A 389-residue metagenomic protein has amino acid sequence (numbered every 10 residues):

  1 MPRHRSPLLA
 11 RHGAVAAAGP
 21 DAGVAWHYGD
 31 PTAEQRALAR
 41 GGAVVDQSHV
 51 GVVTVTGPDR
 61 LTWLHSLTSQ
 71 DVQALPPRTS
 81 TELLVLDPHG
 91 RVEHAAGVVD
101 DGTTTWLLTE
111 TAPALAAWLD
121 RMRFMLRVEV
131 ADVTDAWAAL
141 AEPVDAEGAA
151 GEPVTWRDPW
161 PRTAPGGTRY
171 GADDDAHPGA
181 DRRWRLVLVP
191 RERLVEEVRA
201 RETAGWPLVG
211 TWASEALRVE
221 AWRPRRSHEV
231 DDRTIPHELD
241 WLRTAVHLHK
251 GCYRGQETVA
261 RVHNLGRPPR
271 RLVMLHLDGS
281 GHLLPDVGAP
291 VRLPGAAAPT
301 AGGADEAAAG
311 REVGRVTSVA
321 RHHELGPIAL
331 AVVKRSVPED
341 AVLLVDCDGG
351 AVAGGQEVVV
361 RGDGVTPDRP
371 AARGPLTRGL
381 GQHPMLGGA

Functional and structural regions predicted by a protein language model:
M1-S80, R91, V359, H383-A389: Acidic, proline/glycine-enriched N-terminal capping motif
P31-R40, T81-A95, R123-L126, D158-D175 (+1 more regions): Short amphipathic beta-strand starts and helix->beta connectors
A43-S66, A131-G148, R267-D278: Short glycine-/aliphatic-rich beta-strand segments at the starts of folded cytosolic domains
V52, H94-P224: Acidic, low-complexity central loop/insert segments
P58-V92, P143-T168: Internal amphipathic helical hairpin motif
H65-Q73, A117-M125, T203, N264 (+1 more regions): Short, intrinsically disordered, mixed-charge
L188-G279: Anionic-ligand-binding alpha/beta catalytic cores of soluble enzymes and soluble regulatory domains that recognize
L242-V246, Q256, A260-A389: Glycine-rich, small/acidic residue-mixed loop/short-helix segments
